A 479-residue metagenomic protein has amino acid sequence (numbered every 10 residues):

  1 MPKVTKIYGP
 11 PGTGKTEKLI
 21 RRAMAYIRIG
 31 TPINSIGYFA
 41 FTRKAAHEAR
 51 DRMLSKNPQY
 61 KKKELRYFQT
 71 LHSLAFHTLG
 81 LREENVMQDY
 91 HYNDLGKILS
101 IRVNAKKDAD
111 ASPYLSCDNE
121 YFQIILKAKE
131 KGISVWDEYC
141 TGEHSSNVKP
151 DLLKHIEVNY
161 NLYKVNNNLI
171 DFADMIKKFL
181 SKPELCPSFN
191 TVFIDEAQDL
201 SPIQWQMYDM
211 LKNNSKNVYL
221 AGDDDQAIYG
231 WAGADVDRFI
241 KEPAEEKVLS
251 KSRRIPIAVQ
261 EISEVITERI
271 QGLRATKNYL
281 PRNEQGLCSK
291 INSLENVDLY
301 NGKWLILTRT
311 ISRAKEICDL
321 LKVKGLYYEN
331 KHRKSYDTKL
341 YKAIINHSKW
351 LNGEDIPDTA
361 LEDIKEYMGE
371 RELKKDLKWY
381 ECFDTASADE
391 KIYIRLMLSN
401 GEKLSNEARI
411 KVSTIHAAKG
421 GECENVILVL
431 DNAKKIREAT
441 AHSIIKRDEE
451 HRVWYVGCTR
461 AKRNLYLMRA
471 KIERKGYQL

Functional and structural regions predicted by a protein language model:
M1-N85, T459: P-loop NTPase Walker
P2-G9, E17-K18, S35, K107-F193 (+3 more regions): Accessory N-terminal region flanking or inserted into the helicase ATPase core in nucleic-acid motor proteins
P10-T13, F41-K44, Q198-E284, N301 (+9 more regions): Conserved helicase motor core of SF1/SF2 NTP-dependent helicases
K62-G80, L326-K349: Conserved beta-strand -> loop -> alpha-helix junction used to position metal-binding or nucleic-acid-contacting
K63, N213-N217, A461-R463: A short helix->loop->beta-strand "cap" motif at the edges of active sites that frequently abuts
Y67-T70, D171-M175, A408-H416: Conserved two-lobed SF2 helicase motor
G286-G302: Conserved interdomain hinge at the start of the Helicase C-terminal
N346-Y466: Conserved helicase C-terminal RecA-like lobe
